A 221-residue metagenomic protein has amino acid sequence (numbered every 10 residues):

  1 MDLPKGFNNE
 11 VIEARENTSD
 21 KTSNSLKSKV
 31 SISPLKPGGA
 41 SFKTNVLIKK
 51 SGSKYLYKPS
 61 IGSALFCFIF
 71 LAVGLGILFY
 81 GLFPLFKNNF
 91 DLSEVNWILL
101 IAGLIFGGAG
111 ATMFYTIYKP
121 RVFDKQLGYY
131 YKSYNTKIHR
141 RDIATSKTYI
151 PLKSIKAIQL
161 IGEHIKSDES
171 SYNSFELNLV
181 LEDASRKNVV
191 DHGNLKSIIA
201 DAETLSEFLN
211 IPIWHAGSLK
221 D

Functional and structural regions predicted by a protein language model:
M1-K5: Solvent-exposed N-terminal domain segments of exported/luminal and surface proteins
N9-S53: Short, charged cytosolic
S33-L35, Y55-Y57, G107-G110, E163-S167 (+1 more regions): Intrinsically disordered, low-complexity segments enriched in polar/charged residues with Gly/Pro, especially when
G38-A40, Y131-S197, L219-D221: Non-transmembrane, membrane-adjacent beta-strand/coil modules in membrane-associated proteins and peripheral
T44-K58, D124, K166-S171: Short, ordered beta-strand-loop transition motifs
I48, G110-I150: Conserved beta-hairpin
G52-V122, K187, K220-D221: Alpha-helical transmembrane spans
N194-D221: Cytosol-/stroma-facing membrane-proximal "stalk/adaptor" domains immediately downstream of transmembrane anchors
